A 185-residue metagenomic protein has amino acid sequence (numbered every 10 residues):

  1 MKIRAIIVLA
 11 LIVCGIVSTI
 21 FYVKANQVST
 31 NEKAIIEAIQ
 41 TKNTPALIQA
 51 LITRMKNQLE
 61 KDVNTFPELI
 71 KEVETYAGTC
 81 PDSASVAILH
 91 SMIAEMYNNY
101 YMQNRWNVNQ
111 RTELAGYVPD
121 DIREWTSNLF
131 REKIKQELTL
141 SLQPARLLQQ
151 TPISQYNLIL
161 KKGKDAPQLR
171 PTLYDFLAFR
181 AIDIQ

Functional and structural regions predicted by a protein language model:
M1-L11, V23: N-terminal Sec-pathway targeting helices
I12-T19: Hydrophobic core
Y22-V23, Q103: Transmembrane helix-loop junctions and nearby membrane-interface residues
K24-S29: Ser/Thr/Pro/Gly-rich low-complexity linker/stalk segments immediately outside membranes or between
N31-Q185: Extracytoplasmic/secretory-pathway proteins
